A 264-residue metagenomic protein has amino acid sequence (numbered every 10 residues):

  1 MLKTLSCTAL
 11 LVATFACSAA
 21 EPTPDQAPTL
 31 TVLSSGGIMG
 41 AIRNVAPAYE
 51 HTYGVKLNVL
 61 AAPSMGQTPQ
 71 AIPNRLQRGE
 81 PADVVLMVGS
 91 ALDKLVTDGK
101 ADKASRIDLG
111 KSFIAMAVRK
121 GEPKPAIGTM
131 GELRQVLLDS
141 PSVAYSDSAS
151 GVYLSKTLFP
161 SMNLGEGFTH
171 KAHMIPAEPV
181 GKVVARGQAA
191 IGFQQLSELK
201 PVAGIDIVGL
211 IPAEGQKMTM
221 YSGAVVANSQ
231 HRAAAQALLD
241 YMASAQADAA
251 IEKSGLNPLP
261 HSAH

Functional and structural regions predicted by a protein language model:
L5-A16: Bacterial N-terminal signal peptides
A20-Q70, N74-P81, S90, K94-D98 (+3 more regions): Exported/periplasmic ABC-transporter solute-binding proteins
L86: Phosphate-/polyanion-interacting regions in eukaryotic proteins
